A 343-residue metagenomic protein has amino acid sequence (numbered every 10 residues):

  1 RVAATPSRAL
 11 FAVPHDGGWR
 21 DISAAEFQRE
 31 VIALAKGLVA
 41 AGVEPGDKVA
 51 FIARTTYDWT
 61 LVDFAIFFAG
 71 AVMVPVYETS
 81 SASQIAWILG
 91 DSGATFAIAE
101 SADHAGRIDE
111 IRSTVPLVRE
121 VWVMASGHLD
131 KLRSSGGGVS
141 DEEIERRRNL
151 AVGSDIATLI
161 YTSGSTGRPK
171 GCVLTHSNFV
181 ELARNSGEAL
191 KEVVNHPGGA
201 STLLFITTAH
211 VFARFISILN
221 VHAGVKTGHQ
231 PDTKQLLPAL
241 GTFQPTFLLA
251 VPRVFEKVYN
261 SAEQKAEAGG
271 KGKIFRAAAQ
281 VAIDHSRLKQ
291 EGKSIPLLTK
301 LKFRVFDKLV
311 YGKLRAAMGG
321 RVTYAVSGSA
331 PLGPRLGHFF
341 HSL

Functional and structural regions predicted by a protein language model:
P6-A9, V123, V139-Y161, R168 (+1 more regions): Conserved pre-ATP/AMP-binding loop-to-beta segment of ANL
L10-F64, S81-A86, G136, H176-S177: Conserved AMP-binding/adenylate-forming core of the ANL superfamily
D21-A25, A157-R184: Conserved AMP-binding A3 loop
Q28-A33, C172-V193, G312: Conserved structural elements of the adenylate-forming
A40-A41, F68-S135: Structural core segment of the AMP-binding/adenylate-forming
K48, R54-V74, E78-A82, G90-F96 (+2 more regions): A short helix-loop-beta submotif of the ANL/AMP-binding
D103-G153, A262-K313: ANL superfamily adenylate-forming
V180-L204, T208-K308, R321, L343: Conserved AMP-binding/adenylation subdomain of ANL enzymes
